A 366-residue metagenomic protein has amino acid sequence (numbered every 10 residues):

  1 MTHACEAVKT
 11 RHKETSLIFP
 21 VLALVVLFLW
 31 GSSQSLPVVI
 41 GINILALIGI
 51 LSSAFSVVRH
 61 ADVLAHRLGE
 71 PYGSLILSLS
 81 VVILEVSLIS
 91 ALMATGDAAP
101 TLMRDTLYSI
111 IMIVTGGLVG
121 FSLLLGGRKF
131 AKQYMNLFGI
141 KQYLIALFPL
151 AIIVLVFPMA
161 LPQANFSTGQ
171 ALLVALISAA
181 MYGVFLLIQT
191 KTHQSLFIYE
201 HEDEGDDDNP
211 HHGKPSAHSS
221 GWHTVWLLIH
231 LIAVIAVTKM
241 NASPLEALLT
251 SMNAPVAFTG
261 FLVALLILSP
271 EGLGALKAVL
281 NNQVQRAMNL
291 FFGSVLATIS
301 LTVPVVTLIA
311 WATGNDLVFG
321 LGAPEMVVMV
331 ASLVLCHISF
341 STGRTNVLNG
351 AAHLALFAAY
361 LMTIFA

Functional and structural regions predicted by a protein language model:
M1-A366: Hydrophobic alpha-helical segments, chiefly the membrane-spanning helices and signal/signal-anchor peptides
